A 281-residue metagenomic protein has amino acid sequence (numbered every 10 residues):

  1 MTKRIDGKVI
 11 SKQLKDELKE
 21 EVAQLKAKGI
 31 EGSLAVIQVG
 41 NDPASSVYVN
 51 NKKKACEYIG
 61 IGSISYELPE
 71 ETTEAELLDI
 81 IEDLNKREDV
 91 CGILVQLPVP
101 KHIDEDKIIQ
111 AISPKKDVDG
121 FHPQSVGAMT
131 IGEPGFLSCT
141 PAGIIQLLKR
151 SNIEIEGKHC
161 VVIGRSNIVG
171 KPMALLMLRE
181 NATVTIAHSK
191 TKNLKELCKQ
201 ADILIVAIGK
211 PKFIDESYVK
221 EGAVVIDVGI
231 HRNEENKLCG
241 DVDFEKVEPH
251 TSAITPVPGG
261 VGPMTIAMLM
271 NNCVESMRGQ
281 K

Functional and structural regions predicted by a protein language model:
M1-I30: Positively charged, low-complexity intrinsically disordered leader regions
G32-G40: Short beta-strand segments enriched in small/hydrophobic residues
V39-K53, G135-V224, K237-E248: Glycine-rich phosphate/diphosphate-binding loop of Rossmann-like nucleotide-binding domains
C56-E70, V184-I186: Short beta-strand elements in bilobed, periplasmic/extracellular small-molecule ligand-binding domains
E76-R87: Short, well-structured alpha-helical segments in soluble
V95-I155: Anion-binding alpha/beta catalytic cores of soluble intermediary-metabolism enzymes, centered on
P98, A207-K210, G229-I230: Short glycine-/small-residue-rich Rossmann-like dinucleotide-binding loops
E105-H122, V126, G229-Q280: Rossmann-fold NAD(P)-binding glycine/threonine-rich loop
